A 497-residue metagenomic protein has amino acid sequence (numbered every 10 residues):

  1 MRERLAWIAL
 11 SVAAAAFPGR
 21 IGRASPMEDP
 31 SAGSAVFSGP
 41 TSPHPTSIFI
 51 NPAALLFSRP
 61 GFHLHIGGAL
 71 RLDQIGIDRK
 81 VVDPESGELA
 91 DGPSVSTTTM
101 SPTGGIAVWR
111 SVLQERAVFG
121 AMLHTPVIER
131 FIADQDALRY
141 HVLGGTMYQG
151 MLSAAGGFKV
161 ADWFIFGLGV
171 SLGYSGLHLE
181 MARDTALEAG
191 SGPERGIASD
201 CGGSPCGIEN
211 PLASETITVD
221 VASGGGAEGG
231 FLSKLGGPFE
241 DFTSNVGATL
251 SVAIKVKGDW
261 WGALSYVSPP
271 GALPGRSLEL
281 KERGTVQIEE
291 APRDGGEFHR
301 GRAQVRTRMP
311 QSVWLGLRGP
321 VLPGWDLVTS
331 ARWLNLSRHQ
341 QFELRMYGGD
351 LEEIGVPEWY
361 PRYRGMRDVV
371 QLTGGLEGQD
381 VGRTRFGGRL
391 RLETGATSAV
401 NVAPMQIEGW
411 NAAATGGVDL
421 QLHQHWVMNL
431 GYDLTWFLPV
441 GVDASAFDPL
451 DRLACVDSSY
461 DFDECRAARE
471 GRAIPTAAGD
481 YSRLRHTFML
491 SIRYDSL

Functional and structural regions predicted by a protein language model:
M1-R4: Positively charged n-region of N-terminal signal peptides that target proteins for export
W7-A16: Bacterial N-terminal signal peptides
F17-T125: N-terminal, post-signal peptide beta-strand-biased segments of exported outer-membrane/organellar beta-barrel and other
I21-S38, P43, T103-L497: Outer-membrane beta-barrel porins/channels
